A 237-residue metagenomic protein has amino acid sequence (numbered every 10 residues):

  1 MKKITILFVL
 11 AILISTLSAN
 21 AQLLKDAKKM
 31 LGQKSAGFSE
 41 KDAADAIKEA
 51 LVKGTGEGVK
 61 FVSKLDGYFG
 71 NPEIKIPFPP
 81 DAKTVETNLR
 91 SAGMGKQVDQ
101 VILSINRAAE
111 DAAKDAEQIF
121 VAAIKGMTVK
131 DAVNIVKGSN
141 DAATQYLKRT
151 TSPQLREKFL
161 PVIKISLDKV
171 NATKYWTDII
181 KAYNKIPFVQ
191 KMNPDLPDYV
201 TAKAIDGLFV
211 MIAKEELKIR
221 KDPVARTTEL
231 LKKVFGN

Functional and structural regions predicted by a protein language model:
I4-I14: Sec-dependent N-terminal signal peptides
L13-A21: Sec/Tat signal peptide C-region and signal peptidase I cleavage site
L23-I102: N-terminal Sec/ER secretory leader and immediately downstream segment of secreted/extracellular precursors
D26-K34, P197, A204-N237: A cross-kingdom marker for long, charged
D45, E49-K60, K114, Q118 (+3 more regions): Hydrophobic alpha-helical segments involved in membrane association or supramolecular assembly
G58, T128, P223: Residue-level signature of catalytic and energy-coupling elements of molecular machines, predominantly ATP/GTP-dependent
G95-S166: Mid-length scaffold segments of soluble, non-membrane domains
V162-K203: An amphipathic alpha-helical core segment
